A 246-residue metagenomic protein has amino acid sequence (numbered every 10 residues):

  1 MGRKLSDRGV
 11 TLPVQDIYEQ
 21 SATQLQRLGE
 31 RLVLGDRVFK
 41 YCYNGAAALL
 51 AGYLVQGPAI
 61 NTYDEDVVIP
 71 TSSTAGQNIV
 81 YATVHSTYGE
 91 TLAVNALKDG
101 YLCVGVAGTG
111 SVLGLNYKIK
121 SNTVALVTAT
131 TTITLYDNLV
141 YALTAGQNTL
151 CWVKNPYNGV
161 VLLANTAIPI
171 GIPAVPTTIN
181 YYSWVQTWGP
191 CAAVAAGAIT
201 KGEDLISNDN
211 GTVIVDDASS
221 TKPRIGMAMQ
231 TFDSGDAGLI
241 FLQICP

Functional and structural regions predicted by a protein language model:
M1-V94, G108-P246: Extracellular receptor-binding modules and their adjoining Ser/Thr/Gly/Asp/Asn-rich linkers
D99-V106: Short conserved beta-strand and strand-loop elements enriched in small hydrophobics with frequent Asp/Gly
